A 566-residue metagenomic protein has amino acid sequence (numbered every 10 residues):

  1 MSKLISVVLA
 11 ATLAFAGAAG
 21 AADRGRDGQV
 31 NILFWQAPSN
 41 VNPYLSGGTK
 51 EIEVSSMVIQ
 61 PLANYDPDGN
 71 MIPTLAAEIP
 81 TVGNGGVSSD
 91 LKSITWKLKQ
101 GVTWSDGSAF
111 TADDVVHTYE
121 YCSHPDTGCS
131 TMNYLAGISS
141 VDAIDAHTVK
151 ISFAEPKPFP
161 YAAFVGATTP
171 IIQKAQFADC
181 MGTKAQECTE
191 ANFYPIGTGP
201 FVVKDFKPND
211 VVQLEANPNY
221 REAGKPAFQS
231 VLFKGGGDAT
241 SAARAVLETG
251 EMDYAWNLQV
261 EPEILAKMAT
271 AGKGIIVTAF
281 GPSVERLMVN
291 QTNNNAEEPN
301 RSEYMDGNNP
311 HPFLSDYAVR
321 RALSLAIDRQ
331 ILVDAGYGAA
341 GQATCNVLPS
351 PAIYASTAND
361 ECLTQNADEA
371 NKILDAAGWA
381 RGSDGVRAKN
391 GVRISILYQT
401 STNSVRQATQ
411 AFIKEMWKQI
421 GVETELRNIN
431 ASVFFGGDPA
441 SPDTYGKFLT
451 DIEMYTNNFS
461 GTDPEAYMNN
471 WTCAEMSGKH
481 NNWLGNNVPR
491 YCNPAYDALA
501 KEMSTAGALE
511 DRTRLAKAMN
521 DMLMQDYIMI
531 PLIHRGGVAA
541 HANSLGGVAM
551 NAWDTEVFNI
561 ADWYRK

Functional and structural regions predicted by a protein language model:
M1-A10: Sec-dependent signal peptide recognition, specifically the positively charged N-region followed immediately by
A16-A18: N-terminal signal peptide c-region/cleavage motif recognized by signal peptidases
G20-R24, A37, N64-P67, N84-G85 (+7 more regions): Extracytoplasmic/periplasmic ligand-capture domains
D23-Q36, P170: Short N-terminal segments immediately surrounding and downstream of signal-peptide cleavage
N31-V87, E120, I196-T198, W553: N-terminal lobe/hinge region of extracytoplasmic solute-binding protein
K92-K97, H147-F153, V212: A generic structural motif
T131-M181, D205: Surface-exposed binding/hinge segments that line and control ligand-binding clefts or catalytic entry sites
L532: Active-site-proximal polar cores
